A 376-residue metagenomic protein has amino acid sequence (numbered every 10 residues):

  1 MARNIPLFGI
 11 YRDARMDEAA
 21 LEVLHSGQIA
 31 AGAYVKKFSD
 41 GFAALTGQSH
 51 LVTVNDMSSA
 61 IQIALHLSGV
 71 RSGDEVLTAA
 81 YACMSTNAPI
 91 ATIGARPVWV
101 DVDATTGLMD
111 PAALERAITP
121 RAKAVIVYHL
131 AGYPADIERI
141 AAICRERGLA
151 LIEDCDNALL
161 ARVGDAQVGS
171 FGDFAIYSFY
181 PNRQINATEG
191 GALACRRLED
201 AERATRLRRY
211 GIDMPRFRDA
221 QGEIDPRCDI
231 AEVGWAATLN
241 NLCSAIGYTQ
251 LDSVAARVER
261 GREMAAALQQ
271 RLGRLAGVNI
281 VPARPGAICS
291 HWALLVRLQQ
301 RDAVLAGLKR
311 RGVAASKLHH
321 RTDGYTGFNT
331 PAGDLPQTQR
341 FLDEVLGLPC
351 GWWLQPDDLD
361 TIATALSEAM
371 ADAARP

Functional and structural regions predicted by a protein language model:
M1-I29, A33, D229-A231, P349: N-terminal "arm"/small-domain region of PLP-dependent enzymes with the aminotransferase-like
Q28-E75, T86-I93, W99-D101, A166: Phosphate-binding glycine-rich loop
V35-D40, Q48-S49, A112, A124-Y128 (+4 more regions): PLP-dependent aminotransferase class I/II
T78, W99, L151-E153, Y177 (+1 more regions): Hydrophobic residues in well-ordered beta-strands that form the structural core
I93, E146-R147, R311: Helix C-cap/helix->beta junction micro-motif
R96-T106, S316: Short beta-strand->loop structural element characteristic of the AMP-binding/adenylate-forming
T105-A187, A192-A194, L198-D200: Active-site phosphate-binding strand-loop segment of PLP-dependent enzymes
